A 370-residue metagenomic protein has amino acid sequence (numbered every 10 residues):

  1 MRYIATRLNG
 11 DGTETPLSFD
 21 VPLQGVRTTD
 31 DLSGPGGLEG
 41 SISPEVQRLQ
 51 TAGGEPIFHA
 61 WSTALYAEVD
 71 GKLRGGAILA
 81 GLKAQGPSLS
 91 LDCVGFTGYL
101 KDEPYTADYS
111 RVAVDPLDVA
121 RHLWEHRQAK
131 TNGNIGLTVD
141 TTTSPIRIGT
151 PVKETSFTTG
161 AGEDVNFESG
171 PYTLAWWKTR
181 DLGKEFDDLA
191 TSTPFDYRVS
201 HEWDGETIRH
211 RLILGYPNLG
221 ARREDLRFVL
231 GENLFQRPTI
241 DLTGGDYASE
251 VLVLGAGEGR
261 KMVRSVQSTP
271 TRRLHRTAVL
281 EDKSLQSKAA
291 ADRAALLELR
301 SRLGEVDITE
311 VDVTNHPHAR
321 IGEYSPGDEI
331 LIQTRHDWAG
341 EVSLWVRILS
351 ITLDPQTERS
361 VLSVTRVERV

Functional and structural regions predicted by a protein language model:
M1-E125: Beta-strand-rich assembly/attachment modules of structural machines
R2-T6, D11, K184, L214-Q356: Acidic, small/polar-enriched beta strand-loop surface segments
T28-L49, P87-G98, L189, V253 (+3 more regions): Oligomerization/assembly interface segments of phage tail-like spikes and tubes
E45-A60, H201, P238-T243, H318-E323: Short linear motifs in intrinsically disordered
E55-A60, T106-V112, F228-L234, S268-P270 (+1 more regions): Short intrinsically disordered coil segments
A64-V94, L331-S363: Short beta-strand and beta-hairpin "edge-sheet" elements
L89-G95, G205-P217, R260-R264, E358-V367: Short, well-ordered strand-loop elements centered on a beta-strand within folded domains, enriched for acidic residues
V94-T243: Charged- and aromatic-enriched interaction segments used to assemble and dock large macromolecular complexes
